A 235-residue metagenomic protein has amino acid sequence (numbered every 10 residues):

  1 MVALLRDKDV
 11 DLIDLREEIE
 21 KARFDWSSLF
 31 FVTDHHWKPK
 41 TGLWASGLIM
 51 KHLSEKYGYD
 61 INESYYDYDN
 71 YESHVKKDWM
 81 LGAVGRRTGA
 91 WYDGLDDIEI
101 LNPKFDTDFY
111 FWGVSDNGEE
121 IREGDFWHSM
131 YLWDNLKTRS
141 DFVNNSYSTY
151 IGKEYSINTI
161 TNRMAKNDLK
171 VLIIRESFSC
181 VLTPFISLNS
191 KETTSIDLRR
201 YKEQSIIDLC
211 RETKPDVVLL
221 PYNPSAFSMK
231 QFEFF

Functional and structural regions predicted by a protein language model:
M1-F235: Extracellular glycan-modifying ectodomains
